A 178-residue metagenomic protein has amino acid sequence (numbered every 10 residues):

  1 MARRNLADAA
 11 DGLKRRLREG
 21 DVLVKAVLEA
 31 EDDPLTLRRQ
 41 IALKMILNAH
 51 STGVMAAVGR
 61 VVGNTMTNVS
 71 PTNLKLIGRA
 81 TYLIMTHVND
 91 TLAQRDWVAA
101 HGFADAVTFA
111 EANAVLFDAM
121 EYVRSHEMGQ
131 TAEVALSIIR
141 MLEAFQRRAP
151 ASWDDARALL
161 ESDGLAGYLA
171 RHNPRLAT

Functional and structural regions predicted by a protein language model:
M1-M45, S51-V58: Glycine-rich phosphate-binding loops that contact phosphosugars or nucleotide phosphates
A30-L37, I41, T52-A177: Glycine-rich phosphate/diphosphate-binding loops and the adjacent beta-loop-alpha structural elements that coordinate
